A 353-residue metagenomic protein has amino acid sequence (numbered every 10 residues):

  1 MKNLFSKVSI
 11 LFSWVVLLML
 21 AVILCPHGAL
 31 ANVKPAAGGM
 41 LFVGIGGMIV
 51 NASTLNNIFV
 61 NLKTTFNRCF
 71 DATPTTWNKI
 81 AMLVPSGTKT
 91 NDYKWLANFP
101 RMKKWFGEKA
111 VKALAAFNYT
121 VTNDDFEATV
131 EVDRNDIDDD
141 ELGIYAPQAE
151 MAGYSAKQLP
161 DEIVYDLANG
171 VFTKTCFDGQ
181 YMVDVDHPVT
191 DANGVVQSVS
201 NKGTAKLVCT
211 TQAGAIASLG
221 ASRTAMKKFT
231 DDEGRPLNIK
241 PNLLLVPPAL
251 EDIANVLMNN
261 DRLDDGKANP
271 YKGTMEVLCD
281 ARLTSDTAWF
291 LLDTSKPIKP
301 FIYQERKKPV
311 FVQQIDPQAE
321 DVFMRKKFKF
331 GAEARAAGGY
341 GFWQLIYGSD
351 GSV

Functional and structural regions predicted by a protein language model:
M1-N32: N-terminal secretory/membrane targeting signals
K2-F5, L30-D71: N-terminal alpha-helical "arm" segments
C25, N32-A36, F42, I49 (+3 more regions): Sequence/fold signature of self-assembling virion shell proteins
L62-T65, L114, F229, I315: Short alpha-helical segments and helix-capping/turn motifs at coil-helix boundaries
R68-D124: Assembly/oligomerization interface modules of large self-assembling protein complexes
T88-D92, A116, T120, N135-A149 (+3 more regions): Short, charged/polar micro-motifs that form catalytic or ligand-binding hotspots
Y119-C176, L244, K326, F330-A332: Long, contiguous amphipathic alpha-helices that act as assembly "spine/axial" helices in icosahedral shell and virion
G170-T190: Charge-rich, acidic-biased intrinsically disordered regions
